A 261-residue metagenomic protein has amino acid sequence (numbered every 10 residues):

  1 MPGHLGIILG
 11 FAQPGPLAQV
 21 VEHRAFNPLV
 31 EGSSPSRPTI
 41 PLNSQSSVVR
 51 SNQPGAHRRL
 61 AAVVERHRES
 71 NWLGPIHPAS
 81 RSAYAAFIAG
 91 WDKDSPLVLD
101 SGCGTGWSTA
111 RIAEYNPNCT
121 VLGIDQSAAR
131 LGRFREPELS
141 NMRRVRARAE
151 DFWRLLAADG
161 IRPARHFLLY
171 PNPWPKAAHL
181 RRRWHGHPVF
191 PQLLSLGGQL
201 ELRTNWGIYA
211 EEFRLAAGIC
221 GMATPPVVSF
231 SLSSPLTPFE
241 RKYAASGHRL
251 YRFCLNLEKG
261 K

Functional and structural regions predicted by a protein language model:
L5-Q13, Q19, G32: Short, positively charged low-complexity motifs
P41-L97, W107-E114: S-adenosyl-L-methionine
S101, I124: Conserved beta-strand/loop positions that form the S-adenosyl-L-methionine
G102-G106: Class I SAM-dependent methyltransferase "Motif I" SAM/SAH-binding loop
S127: Conserved SAM/SAH-binding beta-strand->alpha-helix loop
E136-G160: S-adenosyl-L-methionine
G197-T204: Conserved beta-strand signature within the Rossmann-like core of class I S-adenosyl-L-methionine
Y209-A216, C220-K261: Class I S-adenosyl-L-methionine
